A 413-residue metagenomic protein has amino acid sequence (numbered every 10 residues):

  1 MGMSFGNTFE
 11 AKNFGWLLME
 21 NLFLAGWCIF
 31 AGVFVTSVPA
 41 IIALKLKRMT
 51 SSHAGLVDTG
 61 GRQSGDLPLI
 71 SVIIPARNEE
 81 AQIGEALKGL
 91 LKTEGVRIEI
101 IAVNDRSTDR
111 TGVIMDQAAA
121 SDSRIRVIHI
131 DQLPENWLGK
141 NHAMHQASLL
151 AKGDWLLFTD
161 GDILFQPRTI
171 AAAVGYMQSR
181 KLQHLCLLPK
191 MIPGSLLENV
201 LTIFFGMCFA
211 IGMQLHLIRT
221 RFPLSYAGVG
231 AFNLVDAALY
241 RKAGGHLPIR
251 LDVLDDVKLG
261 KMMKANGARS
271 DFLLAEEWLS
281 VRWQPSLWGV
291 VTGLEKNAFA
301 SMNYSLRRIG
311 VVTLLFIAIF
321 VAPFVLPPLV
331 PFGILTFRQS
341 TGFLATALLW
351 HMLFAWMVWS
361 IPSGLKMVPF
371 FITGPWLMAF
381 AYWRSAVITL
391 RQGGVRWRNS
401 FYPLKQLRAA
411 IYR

Functional and structural regions predicted by a protein language model:
F5, F9-S64, I203, L215: N-terminal membrane-anchoring/stem segments of glycan-assembly enzymes
F34, I42, R126-L149, A172-K242 (+5 more regions): Long helical/loop segments within the catalytic core of UDP-sugar-dependent glycosyltransferases, especially the large
P68-S71, E99: Cell-envelope/extracellular polymer assembly enzymes that use nucleotide-activated donors
K88-R97: Short, acidic, metal-binding catalytic loop of nucleotide-sugar glycosyltransferases
N104-I114, D131-Q132: A conserved acidic beta->alpha catalytic loop
R110, G161-Y176: Acidic donor-binding/catalytic loop of UDP-sugar-dependent glycosyltransferases, especially processive GT2
M177-I211, A238-R241, H246-I309, Y402-A410: Catalytic donor/gating beta->alpha subdomain of glycosyltransferases that bind UDP-sugars
I309-Q392: Membrane-embedded multi-pass helical conduit in multi-pass membrane proteins, especially envelope-biosynthetic
